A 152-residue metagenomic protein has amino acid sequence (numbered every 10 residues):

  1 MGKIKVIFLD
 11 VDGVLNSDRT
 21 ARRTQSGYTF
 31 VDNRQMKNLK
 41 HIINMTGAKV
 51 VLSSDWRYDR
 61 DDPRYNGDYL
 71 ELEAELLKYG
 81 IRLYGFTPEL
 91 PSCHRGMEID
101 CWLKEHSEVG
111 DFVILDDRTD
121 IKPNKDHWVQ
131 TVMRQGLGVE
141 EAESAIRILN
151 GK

Functional and structural regions predicted by a protein language model:
M1-K152: Catalytic phosphate/metal-binding cores of nucleic-acid and nucleotide-processing enzymes, i.e., regions that mediate
